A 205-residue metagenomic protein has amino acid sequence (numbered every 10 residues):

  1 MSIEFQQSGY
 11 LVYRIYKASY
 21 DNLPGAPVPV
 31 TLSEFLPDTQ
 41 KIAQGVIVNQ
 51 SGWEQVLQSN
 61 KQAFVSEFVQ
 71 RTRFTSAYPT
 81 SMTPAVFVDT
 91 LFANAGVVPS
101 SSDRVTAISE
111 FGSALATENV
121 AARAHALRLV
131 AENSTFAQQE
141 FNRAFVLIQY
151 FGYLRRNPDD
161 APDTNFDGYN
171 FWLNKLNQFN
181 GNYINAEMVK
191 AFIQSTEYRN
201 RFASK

Functional and structural regions predicted by a protein language model:
M1-K205: Composition-driven recognition of low-complexity segments enriched in small/aliphatic/hydroxylated residues
